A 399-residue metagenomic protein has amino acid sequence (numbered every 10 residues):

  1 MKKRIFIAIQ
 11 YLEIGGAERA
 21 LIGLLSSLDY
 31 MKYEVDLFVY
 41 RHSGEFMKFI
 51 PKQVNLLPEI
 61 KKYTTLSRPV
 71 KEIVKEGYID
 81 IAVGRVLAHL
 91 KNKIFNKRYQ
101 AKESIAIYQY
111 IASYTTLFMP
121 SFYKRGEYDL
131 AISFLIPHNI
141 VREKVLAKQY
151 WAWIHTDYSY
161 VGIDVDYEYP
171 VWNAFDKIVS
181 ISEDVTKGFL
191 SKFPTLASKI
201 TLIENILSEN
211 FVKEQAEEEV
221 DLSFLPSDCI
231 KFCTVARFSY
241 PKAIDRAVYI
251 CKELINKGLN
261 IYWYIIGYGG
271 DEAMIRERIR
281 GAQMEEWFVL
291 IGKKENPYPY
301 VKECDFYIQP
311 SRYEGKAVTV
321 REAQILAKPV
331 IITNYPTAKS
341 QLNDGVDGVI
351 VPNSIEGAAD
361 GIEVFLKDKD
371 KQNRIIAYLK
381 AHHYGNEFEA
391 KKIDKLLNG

Functional and structural regions predicted by a protein language model:
E18-G23, I230-E253, L259, G270-R276: A conserved mid-protein helix/loop that constitutes part of the nucleotide-sugar donor-binding site
W151-H155, S159, N173-Q215: Donor nucleotide-sugar binding/catalytic pocket of nucleotide-sugar-dependent glycosyltransferases
K293, R312: Aromatic "clamp/platform" in nucleotide-sugar-dependent glycosyltransferases that forms part of the donor/acceptor
Y307-I308: A short hydrophobic beta-strand element within the catalytic core of glycosyltransferases that build diverse glycans
E322, Y335-G345, V349-I350: Short acidic/histidine- and often glycine-rich active-site loop of Leloir-type glycosyltransferases that engages
P329-T333: Short hydrophobic beta-strand element within catalytic cores of glycosyltransferases and related nucleotide-activated
D344-G345, V349-I355, V364-K369: Conserved acidic donor-binding segment of nucleotide-sugar-dependent glycosyltransferases
G357, D370-N386, K392-K395: A short, well-ordered alpha-helix in the C-terminal region of glycosyltransferases
